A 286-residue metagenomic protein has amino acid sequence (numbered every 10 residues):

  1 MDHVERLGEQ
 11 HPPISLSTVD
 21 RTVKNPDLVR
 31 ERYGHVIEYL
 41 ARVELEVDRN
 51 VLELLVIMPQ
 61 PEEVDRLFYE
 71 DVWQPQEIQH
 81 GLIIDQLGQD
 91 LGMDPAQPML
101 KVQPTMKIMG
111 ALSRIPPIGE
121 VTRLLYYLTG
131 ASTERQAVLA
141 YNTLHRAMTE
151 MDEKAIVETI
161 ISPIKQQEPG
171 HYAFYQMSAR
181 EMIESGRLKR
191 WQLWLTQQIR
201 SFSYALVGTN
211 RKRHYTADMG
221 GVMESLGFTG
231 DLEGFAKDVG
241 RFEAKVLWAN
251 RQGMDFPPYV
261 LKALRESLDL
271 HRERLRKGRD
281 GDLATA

Functional and structural regions predicted by a protein language model:
M1-A286: Non-heme di-metal
